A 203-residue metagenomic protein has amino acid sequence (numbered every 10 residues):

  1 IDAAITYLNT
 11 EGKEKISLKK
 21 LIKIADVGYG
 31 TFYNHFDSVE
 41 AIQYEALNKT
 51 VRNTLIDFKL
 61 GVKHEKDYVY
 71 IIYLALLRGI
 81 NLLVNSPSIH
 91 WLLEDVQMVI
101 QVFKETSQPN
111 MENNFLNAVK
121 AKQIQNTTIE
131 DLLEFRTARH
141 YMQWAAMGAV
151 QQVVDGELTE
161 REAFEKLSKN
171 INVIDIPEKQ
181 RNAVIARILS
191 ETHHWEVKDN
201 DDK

Functional and structural regions predicted by a protein language model:
A3-L8, T54, G79: Short hydrophobic clusters on alpha-helical segments that form packing/core surfaces in small helical domains
Y7-A41, E45: Helix-turn-helix
S17, I89-E94, T127-T128, L132 (+1 more regions): Short, hydrophobic secondary-structure boundary micro-motifs
L18, L47-L55: Short, basic, alpha-helical segments at the C-terminal edge of helix-turn-helix-like DNA-binding modules
E45, K59-S86: Hydrophobic alpha-helical connector segments
R78-V102, L116, Q151: Amphipathic alpha-helical segments used for helix-helix packing
V99-M147: Amphipathic alpha-helical packing segments from all-alpha helical-bundle domains
K120-A121, Q151, D155-K203: C-terminal peripheral helix-coil segments that are non-catalytic and often amphipathic
